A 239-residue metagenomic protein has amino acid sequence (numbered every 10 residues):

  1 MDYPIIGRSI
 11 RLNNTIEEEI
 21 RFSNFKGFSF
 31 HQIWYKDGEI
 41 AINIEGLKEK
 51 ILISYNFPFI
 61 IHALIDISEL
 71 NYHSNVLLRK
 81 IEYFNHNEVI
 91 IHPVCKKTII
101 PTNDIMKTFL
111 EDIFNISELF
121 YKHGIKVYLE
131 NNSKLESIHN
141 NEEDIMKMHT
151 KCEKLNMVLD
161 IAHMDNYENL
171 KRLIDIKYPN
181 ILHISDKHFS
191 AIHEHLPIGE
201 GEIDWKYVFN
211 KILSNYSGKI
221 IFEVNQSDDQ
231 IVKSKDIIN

Functional and structural regions predicted by a protein language model:
M1-I6, N13-N24, Y55, L70 (+4 more regions): Histidine-acidic metal/acid-base catalytic patches
D2, S29, I33-K107, Q226-D228: Structural motif corresponding to the early beta-alpha repeats
I5-Q32, I105-L119, L159: Short N-terminal signal/transit or membrane-insertion segments and the immediately adjacent low-complexity/disordered
G7-L12, I33-D37, I61-I65, I91-P93 (+4 more regions): A cross-domain feature marking catalytic cores of carbohydrate-active enzymes and several ubiquitous metabolic/repair
L47-H62, D112-F120, M148-C152, W205-K211: Alpha-helix-loop-beta-strand connector modules within alpha/beta enzyme cores
P93-C95, I99-I145: Hydrophobic, well-structured mid-protein blocks that either form specific transmembrane helices
